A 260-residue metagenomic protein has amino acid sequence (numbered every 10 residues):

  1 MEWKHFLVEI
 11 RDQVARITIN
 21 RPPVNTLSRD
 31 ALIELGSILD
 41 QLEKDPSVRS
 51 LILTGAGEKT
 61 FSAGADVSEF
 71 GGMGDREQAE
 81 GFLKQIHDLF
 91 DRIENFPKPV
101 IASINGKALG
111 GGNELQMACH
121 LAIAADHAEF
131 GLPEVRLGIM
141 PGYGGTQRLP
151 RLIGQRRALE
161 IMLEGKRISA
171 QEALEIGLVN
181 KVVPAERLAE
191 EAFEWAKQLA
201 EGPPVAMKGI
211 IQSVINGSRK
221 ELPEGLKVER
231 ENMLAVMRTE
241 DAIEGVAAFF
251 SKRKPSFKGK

Functional and structural regions predicted by a protein language model:
M1-T54, D91: Conserved CoA-thioester-binding segment of acyl-CoA-metabolizing enzymes
M1-W3, A247-K260: Terminal low-complexity tails and localization/encapsulation signals of metabolic enzymes
G55-F90, A108, G138, E221: Glycine- (often His-adjacent) and acidic-residue-rich active-site loop that binds/positions the CoA thioester
L89, I93-N95, S103, L109-L163 (+3 more regions): CoA-thioester-processing core
L121, E160, E164-K166, E172 (+2 more regions): Well-ordered beta-strand positions
I123-A128, V179-K227, L234-A235, E240 (+1 more regions): C-terminal long alpha-helix characteristic of the crotonase
